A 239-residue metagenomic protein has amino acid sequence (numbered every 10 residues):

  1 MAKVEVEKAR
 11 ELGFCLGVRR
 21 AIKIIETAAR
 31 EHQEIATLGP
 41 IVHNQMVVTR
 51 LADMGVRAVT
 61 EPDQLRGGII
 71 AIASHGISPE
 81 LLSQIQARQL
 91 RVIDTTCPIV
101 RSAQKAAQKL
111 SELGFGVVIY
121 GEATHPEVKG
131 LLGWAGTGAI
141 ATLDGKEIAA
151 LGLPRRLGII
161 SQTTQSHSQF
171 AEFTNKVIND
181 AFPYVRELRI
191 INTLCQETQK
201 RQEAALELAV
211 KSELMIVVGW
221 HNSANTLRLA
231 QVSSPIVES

Functional and structural regions predicted by a protein language model:
M1-S239: The feature marks the mature, well-folded catalytic cores of soluble enzymes
